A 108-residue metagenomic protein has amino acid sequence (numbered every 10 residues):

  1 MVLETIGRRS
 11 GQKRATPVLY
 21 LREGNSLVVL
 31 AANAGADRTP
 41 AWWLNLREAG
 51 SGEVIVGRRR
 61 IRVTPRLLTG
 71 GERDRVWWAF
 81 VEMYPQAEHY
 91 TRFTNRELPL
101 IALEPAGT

Functional and structural regions predicted by a protein language model:
M1-A32: Short beta-strand segments
G24-N25, A106-T108: Short loop segments at secondary-structure junctions
A32-A87, R92-P99, P105-G107: Short, structured beta-strand-loop surface elements
